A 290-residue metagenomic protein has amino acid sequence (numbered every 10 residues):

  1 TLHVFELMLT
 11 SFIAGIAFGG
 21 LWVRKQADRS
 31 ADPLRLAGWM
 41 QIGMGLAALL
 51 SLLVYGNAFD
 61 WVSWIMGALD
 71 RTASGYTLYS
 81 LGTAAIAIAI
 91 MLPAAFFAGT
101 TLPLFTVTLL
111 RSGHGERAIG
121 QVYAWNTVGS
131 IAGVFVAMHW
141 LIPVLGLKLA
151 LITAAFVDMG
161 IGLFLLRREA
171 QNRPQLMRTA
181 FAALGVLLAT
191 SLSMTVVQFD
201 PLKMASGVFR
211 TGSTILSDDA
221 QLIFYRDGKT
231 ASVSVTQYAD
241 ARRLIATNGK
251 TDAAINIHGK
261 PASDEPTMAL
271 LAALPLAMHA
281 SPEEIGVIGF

Functional and structural regions predicted by a protein language model:
T1-F290: Alpha-helical transmembrane segments of multi-pass membrane proteins
